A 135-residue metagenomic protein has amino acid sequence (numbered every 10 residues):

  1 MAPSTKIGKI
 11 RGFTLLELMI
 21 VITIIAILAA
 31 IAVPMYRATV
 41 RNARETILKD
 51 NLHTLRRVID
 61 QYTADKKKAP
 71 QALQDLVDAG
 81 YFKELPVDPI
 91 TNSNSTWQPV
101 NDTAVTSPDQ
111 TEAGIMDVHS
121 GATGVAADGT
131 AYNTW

Functional and structural regions predicted by a protein language model:
M1-F13: N-terminal leader/signal peptides at the extreme start of proteins
G8-I10, M19, T54: Surface-exposed, interaction-prone regions with an acidic/low-complexity signature
F13, I31, Q71: Short beta-to-alpha loop/turn elements within the nucleotide-binding domains of ABC transporters
M19-M35: Alpha-helical hydrophobic helix detector
V21, E45, D78: Phosphate-coordinating loops and pocket residues in cytosolic domains that bind phosphorylated ligands
M35-L52: Aliphatic-rich helix starts adjacent to a transmembrane/signal segment
H53-W135: Low-complexity, acidic interaction segments enriched in glycine
